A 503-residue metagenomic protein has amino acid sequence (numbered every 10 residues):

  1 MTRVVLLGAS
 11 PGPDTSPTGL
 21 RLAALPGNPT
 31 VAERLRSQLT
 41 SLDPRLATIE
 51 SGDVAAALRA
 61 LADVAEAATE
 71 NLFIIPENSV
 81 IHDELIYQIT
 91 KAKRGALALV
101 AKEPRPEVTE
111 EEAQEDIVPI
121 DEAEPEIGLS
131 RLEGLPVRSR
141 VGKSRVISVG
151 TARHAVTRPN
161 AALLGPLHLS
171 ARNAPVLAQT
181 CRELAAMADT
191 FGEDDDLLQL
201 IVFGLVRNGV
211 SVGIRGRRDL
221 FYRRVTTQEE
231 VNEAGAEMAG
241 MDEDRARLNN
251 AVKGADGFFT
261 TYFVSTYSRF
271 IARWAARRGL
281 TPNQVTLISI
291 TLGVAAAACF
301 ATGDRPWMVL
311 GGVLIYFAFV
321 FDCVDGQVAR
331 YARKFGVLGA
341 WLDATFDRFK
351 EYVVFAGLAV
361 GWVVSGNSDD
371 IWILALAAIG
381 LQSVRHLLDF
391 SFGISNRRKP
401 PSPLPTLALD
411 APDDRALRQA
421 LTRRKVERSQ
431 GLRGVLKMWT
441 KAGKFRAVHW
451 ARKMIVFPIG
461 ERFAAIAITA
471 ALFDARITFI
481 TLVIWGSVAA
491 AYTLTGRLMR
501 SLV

Functional and structural regions predicted by a protein language model:
M1-A55: N-terminal glycine-rich phosphate-binding loop and ensuing alpha1 helix
A67-V80: Short beta-strand-to-loop acidic/aromatic patch adjacent to the donor-nucleotide binding site
I81-F191, L198-L200: Conserved core of the sugar-phosphate nucleotidyltransferase
M187-F270, S391-V503: C-terminal membrane-associated helical module and adjoining short loops/tails
I271, T291-A297, V353-G357, E461-T469: Hydrophobic, membrane-inserted alpha-helices
R277-A295, Y331-D389: Multi-pass membrane catalytic core of lipid/isoprenoid biosynthesis enzymes
P282-L338, L374, L482: Membrane-embedded alpha-helical segments that form the functional core of polytopic membrane enzymes, especially those
A297-L310, L358-A377, A471-F479: Helix-coil boundary and interhelical linker segments in multi-pass alpha-helical membrane proteins
